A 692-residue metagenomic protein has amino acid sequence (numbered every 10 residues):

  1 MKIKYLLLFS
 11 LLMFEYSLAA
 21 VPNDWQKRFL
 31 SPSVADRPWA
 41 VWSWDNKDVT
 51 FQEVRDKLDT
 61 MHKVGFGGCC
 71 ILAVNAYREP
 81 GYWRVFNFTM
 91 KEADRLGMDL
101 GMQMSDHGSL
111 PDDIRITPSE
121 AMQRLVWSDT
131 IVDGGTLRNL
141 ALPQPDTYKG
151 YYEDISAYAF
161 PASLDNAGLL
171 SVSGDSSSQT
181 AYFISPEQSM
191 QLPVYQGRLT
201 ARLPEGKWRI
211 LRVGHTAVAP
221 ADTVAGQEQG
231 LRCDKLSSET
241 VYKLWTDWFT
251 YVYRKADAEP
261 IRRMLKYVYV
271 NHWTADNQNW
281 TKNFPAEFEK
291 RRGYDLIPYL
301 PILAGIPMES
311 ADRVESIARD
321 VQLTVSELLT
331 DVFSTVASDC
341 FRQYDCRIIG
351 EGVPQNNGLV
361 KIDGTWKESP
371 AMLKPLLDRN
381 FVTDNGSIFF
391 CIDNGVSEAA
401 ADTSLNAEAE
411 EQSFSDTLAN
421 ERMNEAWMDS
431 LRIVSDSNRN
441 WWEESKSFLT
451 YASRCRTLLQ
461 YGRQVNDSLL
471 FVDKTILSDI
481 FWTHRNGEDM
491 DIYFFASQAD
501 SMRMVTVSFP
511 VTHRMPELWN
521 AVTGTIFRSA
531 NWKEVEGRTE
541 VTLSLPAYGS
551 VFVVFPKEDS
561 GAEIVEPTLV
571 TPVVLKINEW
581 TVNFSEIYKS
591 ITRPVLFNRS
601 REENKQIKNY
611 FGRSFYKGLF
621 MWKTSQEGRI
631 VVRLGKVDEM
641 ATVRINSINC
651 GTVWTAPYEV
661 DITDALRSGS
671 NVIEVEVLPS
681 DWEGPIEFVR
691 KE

Functional and structural regions predicted by a protein language model:
Y5-F14: Sec-dependent N-terminal signal peptides
Y16-A19: Sec/Tat signal peptide C-region and signal peptidase I cleavage site
P22-P32, R37, V49, E53-D56 (+6 more regions): Mature extracytoplasmic enzyme cores
D36-P38, T50-R55, G68-C69, Y77-M102 (+8 more regions): Carbohydrate-binding surfaces of carbohydrate-active enzymes
S508, F620-N646, V653, I673-V677: Aromatic-lined ligand-binding clefts that engage carbohydrates, nucleic acids, or primary amines
S550, S670-V672: Residue-level marker of beta-strand positions
A665-S668: Surface-exposed, short loops/turns at beta-strand junctions within beta-sandwich domains
E683-E692: Exposed low-complexity, polar/acidic, P/S/T/G-rich flexible segments that act as propeptides, protease-susceptible
